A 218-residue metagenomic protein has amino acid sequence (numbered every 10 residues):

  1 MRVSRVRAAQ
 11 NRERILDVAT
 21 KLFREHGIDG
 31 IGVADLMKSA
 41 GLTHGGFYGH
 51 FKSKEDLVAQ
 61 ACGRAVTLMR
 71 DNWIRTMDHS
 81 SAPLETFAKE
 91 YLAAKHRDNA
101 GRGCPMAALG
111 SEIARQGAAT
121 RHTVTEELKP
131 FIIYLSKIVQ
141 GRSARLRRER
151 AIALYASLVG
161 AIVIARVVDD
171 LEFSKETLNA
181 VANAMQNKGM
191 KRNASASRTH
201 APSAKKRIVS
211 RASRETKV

Functional and structural regions predicted by a protein language model:
M1-Q10, K191-V218: N-terminal intrinsically disordered/low-complexity leader segments
A8, L16, C62, V66 (+1 more regions): Amphipathic, non-transmembrane alpha-helical scaffold segments
R14, V18-D56, Q60: Helix-turn-helix
D17, S81-H96, I152, K175 (+1 more regions): Amphipathic alpha-helical segments that line or abut small-molecule/effector binding pockets and mediate allosteric
V18-E25, N72, T76, S157-I164: Solvent-exposed, amphipathic alpha-helical segments
A61-K89: Amphipathic alpha-helical linker/stalk segments
H79-A107, A114-H122: Helical hydrophobic small-molecule/effector-binding pocket
G117-E126, V139-H200, R211-R214: Hydrophobic/aromatic-rich alpha-helical bundle segments in the mid-to-C-terminal region
